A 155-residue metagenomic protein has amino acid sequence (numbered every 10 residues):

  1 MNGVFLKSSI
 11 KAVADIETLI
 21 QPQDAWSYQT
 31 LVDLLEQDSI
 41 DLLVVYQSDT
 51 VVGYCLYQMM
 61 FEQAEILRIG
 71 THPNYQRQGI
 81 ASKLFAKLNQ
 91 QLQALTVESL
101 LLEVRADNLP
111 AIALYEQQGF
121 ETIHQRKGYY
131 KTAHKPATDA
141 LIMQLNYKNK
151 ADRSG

Functional and structural regions predicted by a protein language model:
G3-N74, S82-K87, Q91, L95 (+1 more regions): Acetyl-CoA-dependent GNAT
V32, D107, Y129-Y130: Positions that flank functional sites
I40, A137-I142: Short hydrophobic/aromatic beta-strand or adjacent loop that forms the aromatic wall/cage of a ligand/substrate-binding
T50, I69-A86, L95, S99-L100 (+3 more regions): Conserved glycine-rich acetyl-CoA-binding loop
E103, E116, E121-D139: Conserved catalytic-core motifs of GNAT/GCN5-like acyltransferases
